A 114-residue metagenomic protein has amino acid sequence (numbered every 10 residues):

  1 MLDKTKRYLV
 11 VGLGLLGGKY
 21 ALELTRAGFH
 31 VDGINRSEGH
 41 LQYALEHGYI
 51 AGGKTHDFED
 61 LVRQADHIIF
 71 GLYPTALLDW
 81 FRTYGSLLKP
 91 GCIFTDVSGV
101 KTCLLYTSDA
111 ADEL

Functional and structural regions predicted by a protein language model:
M1-H56: NAD(P)+-binding Rossmann beta1-loop-alpha1 motif at the extreme N-terminus of oxidoreductases
G17, T75-A76, K101: Glycine-rich nucleotide phosphate-binding loop and flanking beta-alpha elements of Rossmann-like dinucleotide-binding
Y20, D79-F81, L104-L105: Short glycine-/acidic-enriched loop or helix-start segments at secondary-structure transitions that form or flank
E38, G99, D112: Short, glycine/acidic-enriched loop or turn micro-motifs at the edges of active sites
D57-E59, G99-V100: Short, acidic/turn-prone active-site loops that include or flank metal/cofactor- and phosphate-binding residues
F58-G85, I93: Rossmann-like NAD(P)-binding element
L88-L104: ADP-ribose/adenylate-binding Rossmann-like module
Y106-L114: Single conserved hydrophobic/aromatic residue that forms the stacking wall/gate of nucleotide- or nucleobase-binding
